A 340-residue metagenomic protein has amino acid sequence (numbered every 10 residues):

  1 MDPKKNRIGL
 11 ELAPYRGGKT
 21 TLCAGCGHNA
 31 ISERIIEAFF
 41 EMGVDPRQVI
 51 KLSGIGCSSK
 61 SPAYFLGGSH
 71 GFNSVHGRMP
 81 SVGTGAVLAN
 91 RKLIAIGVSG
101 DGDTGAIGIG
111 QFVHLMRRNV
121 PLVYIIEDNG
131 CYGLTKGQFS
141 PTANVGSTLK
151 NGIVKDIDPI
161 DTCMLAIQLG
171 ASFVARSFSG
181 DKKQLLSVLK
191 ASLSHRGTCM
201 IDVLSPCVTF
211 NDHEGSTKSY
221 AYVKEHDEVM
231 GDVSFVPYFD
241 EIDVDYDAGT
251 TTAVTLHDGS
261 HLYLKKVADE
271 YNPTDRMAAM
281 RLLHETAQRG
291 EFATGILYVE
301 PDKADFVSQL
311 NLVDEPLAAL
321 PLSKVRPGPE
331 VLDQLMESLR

Functional and structural regions predicted by a protein language model:
M1-I8, T209-R340: Flexible, low-complexity linker and terminal segments
M1-L93, V313-R340: Thiamine diphosphate
Y15, A24, M42-P46, S74 (+6 more regions): Solvent-exposed alpha-helices and their adjacent loops that cap or buttress functional pockets in soluble metabolic
N29-R34, P46, G77, S81 (+8 more regions): Conserved active-site and cofactor/substrate-binding residues in soluble primary-metabolism enzymes
V49, L93-A95, L122, G197-V203 (+1 more regions): Generic beta-sheet signal
I55-G133, L186: Thiamine diphosphate
A106-I107, Q111-L122, E127, C131-P273: Glycine-rich ThDP/TPP pyrophosphate-binding loop and its adjacent helix/strand module within ThDP-dependent enzymes
